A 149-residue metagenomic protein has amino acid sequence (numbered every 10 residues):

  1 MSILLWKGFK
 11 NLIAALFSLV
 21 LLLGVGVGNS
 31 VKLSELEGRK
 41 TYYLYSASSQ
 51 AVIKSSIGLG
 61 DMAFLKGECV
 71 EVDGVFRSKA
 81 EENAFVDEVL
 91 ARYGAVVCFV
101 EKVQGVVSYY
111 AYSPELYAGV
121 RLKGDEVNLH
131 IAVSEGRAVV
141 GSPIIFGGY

Functional and structural regions predicted by a protein language model:
M1-G8: Cytosolic-side transmembrane helix boundary signature
N11-G28: Hydrophobic membrane-insertion alpha-helices, especially the h-region of bacterial N-terminal signal peptides
G24-F76: N-terminal export/targeting and maturation segments
S34, Y45, K54, Y112 (+2 more regions): A structural detector for beta-sheet-dominated domains
L36, V100-G105, G124, A132-E135: Short, ordered beta-strand-loop transition motifs
S49-K54, A84, Y117-V120, F146-Y149: Short, surface-exposed beta-strand/loop "edge" segments at domain boundaries and coil↔beta transitions
F64-R121: Mature extracytoplasmic domains of secretory-pathway proteins
K123-Y149: A cross-kingdom marker for long, charged
